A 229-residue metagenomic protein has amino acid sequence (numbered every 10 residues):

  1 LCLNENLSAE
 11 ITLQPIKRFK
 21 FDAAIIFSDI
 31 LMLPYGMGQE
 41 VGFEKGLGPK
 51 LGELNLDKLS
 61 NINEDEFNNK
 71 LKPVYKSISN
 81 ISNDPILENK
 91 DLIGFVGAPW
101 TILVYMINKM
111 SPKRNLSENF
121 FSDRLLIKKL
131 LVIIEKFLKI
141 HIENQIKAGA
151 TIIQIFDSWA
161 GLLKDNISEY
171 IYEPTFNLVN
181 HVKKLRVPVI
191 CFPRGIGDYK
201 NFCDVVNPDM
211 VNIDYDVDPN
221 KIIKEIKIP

Functional and structural regions predicted by a protein language model:
L1, N55-N61, K164, D218: Short, solvent-exposed coil/turn linker segments
L1-A9, N61-N63, I102-V104, S111-P112: An N-terminal domain-start capping segment
L1-F43, N83, L87, Y172 (+1 more regions): N-terminal basic, low-complexity leaders that serve as flexible interaction/assembly modules and, when applicable, as
I30-L33, G48, D57, P99-T101: A short acidic, glycine/proline-enriched capping/turn motif at secondary-structure boundaries, especially helix N-cap
Q39-L56, C191-I196: Flavin-dependent oxidoreductase catalytic cores
G46-D84: A gly/proline- and charged-residue-enriched helix-loop-helix capping module
K70-P229: Active-site loop segments of alpha/beta catalytic cores
